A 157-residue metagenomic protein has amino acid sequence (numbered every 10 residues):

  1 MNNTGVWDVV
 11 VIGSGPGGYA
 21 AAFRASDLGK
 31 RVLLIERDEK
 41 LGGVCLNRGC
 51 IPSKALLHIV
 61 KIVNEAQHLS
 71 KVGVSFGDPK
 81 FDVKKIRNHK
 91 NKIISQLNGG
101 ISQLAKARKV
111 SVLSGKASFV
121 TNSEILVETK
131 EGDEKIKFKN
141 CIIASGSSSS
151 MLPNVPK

Functional and structural regions predicted by a protein language model:
N2-W7, F23-K30, E36-K157: Glycine-rich flavin
G13-P16: Glycine-rich Rossmann-fold phosphate-binding loop(s) that bind the pyrophosphate of adenine dinucleotide cofactors
Y19: Residues forming the Rossmann-fold NAD(P)(H) cofactor-binding site
